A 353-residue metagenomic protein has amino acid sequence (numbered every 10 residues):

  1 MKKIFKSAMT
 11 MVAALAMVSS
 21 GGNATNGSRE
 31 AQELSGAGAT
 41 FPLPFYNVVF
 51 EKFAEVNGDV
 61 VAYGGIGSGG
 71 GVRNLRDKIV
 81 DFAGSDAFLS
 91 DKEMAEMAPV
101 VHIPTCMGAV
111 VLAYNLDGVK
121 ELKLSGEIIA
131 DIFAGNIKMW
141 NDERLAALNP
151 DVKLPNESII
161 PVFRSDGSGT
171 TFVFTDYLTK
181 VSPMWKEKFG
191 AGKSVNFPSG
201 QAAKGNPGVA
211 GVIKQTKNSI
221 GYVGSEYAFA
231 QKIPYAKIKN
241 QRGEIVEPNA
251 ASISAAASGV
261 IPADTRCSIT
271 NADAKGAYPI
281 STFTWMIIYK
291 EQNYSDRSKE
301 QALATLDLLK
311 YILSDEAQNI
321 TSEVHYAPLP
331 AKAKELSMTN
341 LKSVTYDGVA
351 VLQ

Functional and structural regions predicted by a protein language model:
M1-M9: Bacterial N-terminal signal peptides that target proteins for export
I4, A16-M17, N249: Intrinsic disorder/low-complexity segments
T10-V18: Bacterial N-terminal signal peptides
S20-Q353: Flexible loop/hinge segments at secondary-structure junctions
